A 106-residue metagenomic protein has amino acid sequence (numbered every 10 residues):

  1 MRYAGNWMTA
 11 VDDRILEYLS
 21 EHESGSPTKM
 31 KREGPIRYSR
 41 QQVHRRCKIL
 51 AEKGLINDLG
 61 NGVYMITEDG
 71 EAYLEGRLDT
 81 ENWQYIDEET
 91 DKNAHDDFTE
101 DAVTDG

Functional and structural regions predicted by a protein language model:
M1-L16, S39-Q42: Short alpha-helical segments that sit at the start of domains
Y3-V11, N61-N82: Short, cationic-aromatic polyanion-contact patches
L19-E23: Short helix-to-turn junction characteristic of helix-turn-helix DNA-binding domains, especially the helix
S24-G34: Short acidic, hydrophobic short linear motifs in intrinsically disordered regions
R37-E52: Short amphipathic alpha-helical interaction segments
A51-N61: A short, conserved structural fragment
D79-G106: Amphipathic alpha-helical dimerization/coiled-coil segments that flank or bridge DNA-binding/regulatory modules
